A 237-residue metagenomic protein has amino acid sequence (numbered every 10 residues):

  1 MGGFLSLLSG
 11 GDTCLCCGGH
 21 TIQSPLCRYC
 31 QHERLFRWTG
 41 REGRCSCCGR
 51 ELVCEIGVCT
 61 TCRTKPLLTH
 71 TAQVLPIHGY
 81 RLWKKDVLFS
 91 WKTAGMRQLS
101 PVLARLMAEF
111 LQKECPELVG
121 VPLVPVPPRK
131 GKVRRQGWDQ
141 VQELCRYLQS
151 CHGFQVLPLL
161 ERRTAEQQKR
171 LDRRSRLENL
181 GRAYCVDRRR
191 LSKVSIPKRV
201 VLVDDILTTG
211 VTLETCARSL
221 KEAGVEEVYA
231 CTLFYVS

Functional and structural regions predicted by a protein language model:
M1-V203, T208-S237: Glycine-rich phosphate/pyrophosphate-handling loop used in enzymes and phosphotransfer proteins
